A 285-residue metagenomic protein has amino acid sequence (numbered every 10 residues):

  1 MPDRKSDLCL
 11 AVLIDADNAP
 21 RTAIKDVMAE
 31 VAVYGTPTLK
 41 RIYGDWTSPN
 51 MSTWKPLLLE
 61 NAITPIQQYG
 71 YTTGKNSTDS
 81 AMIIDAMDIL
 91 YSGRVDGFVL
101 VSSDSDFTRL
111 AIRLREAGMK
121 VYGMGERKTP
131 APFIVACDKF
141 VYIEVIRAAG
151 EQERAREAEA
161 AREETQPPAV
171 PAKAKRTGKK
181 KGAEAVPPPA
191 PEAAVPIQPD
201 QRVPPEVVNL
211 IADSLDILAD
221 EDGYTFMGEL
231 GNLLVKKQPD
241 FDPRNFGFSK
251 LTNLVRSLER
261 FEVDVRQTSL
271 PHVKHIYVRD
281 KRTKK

Functional and structural regions predicted by a protein language model:
M1-Y91, I112, K120: Domain-level signal for Mg2+-assisted phosphodiester chemistry and nucleotide/NA-binding surfaces in nucleic-acid
D15, I42-Y43, V99-S103, G125 (+1 more regions): Small/polar loops that bind or transfer phosphate-bearing groups
R21-K25, S48-M51, S80-I83, T108 (+3 more regions): Amphipathic alpha-helical transducer elements in NTP-driven molecular machines
E30, Y34, P49, N61 (+8 more regions): Conserved, well-folded catalytic cores of nucleic-acid-processing and energy-transducing macromolecular machines
T64, D88-G93, E144-E151, E163-V170 (+1 more regions): A polyampholytic, Gly/Pro-enriched intrinsically disordered region
Y69-F140, L233-S249, R256: Compact, basic/aliphatic-enriched, mixed alpha/beta core segments that act as assembly/interaction modules in small
I112, G118-A160, F261, V265-R279: Intrinsically disordered, low-complexity glycine/proline-rich and charged
E159-K285: N-terminal regulatory modules in eukaryotic regulatory proteins
